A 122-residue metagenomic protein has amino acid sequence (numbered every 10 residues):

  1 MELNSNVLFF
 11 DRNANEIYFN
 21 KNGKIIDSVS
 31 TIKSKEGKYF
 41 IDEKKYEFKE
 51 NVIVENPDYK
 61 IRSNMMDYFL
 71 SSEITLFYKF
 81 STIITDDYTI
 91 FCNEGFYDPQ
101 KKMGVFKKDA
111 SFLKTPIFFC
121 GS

Functional and structural regions predicted by a protein language model:
M1-S122: Structural signature for solvent-exposed beta-strand/loop edge elements and short helix-capping sites, enriched
